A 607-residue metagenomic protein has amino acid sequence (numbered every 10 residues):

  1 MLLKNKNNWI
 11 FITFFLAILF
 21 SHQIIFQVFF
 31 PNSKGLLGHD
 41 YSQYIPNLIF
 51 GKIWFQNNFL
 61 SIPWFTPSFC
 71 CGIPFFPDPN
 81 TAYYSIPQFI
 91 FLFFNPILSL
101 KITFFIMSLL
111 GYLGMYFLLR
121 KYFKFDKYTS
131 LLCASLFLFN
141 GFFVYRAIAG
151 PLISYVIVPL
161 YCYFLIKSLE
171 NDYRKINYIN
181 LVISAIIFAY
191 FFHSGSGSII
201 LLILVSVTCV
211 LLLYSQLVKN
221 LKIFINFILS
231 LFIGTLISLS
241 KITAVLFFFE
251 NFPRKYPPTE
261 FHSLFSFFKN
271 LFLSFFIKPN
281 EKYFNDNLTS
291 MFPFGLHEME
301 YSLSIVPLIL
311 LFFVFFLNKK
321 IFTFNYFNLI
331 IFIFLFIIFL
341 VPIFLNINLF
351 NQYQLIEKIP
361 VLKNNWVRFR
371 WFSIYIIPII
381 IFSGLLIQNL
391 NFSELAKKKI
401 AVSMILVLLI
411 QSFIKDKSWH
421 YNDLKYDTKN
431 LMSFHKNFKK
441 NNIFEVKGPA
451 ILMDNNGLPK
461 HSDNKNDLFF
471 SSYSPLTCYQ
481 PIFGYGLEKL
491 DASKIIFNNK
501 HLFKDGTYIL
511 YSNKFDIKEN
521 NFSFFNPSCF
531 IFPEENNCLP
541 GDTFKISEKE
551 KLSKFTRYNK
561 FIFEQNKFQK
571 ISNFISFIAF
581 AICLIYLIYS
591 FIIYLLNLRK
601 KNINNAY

Functional and structural regions predicted by a protein language model:
M1-Q27, N226, F324-I331, K570-Y607: Start-transfer (signal-anchor) and selected internal transmembrane alpha helices of multi-pass inner/ER membrane
I10-L16, K219-L246, K255-S266, N328-I338: Hydrophobic alpha-helical membrane-interfacial segments at the cytosolic entry of transmembrane helices
F14-L19, L109-Y122, K127-S215, N226-V245 (+2 more regions): Membrane-embedded helix bundles of polyisoprenyl
A17-Y112, S135-Y155, L264-L288, L349: Membrane-interface coil-to-helix junctions
L37, F142-I153, E260-F261, N287-M299 (+5 more regions): Membrane-helix boundary/interfacial segments in multi-pass membrane proteins
S42, I49-F50, Q56, L239-L317 (+1 more regions): Periplasmic/ER-lumenal interhelical loops and adjacent helix-loop junctions in multi-pass membrane proteins
T208, I228-T235, I381, I387-K417: Signature aromatic-anchored transmembrane alpha helix within multi-pass, membrane-resident enzymes that catalyze glycan
L236, L303-I343, F580-N597: Hydrophobic, aromatic-rich transmembrane alpha-helices and their immediate juxtamembrane boundary segments
